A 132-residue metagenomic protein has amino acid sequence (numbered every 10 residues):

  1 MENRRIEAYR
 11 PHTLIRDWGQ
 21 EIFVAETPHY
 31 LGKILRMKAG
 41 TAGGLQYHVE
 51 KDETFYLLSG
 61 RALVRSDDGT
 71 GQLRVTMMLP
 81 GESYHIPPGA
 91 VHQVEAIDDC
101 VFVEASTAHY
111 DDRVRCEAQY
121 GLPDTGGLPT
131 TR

Functional and structural regions predicted by a protein language model:
R5-R10, L14-I15, Q72, E95-R132: Double-stranded beta-helix
R10-Q46, K51: A short glycine-rich, His/Asp/Glu-containing loop-to-beta-strand
I34, V75-M77, V91, D99: Well-ordered beta-strand positions in beta-sheet-rich domains
E50-D67: Glycine- and acidic-residue-biased ligand/ion/polar-headgroup-sensing regions
D68-G89: Short acidic-glycine-tyrosine-enriched beta hairpin
